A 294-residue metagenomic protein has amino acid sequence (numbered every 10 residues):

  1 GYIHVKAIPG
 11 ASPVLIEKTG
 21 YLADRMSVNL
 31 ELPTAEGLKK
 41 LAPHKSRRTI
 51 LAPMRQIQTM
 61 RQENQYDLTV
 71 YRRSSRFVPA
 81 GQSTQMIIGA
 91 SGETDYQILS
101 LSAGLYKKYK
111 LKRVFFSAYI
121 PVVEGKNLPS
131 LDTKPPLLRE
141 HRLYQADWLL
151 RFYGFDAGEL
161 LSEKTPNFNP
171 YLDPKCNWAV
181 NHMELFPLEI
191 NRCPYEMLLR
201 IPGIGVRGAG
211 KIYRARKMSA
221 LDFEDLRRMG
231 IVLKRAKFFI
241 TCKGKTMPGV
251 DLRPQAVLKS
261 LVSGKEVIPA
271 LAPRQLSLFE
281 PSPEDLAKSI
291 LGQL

Functional and structural regions predicted by a protein language model:
G1-L160: Conserved AdoMet/S-adenosylmethionine-binding subsite of the radical SAM
K108-E124, L161-P187: A glycine-rich, aromatic-flanked flexible loop/lid motif
N167-M197, F223-L294: C-terminal extensions
A215-R216: Residue-level signature of tetratricopeptide-repeat
